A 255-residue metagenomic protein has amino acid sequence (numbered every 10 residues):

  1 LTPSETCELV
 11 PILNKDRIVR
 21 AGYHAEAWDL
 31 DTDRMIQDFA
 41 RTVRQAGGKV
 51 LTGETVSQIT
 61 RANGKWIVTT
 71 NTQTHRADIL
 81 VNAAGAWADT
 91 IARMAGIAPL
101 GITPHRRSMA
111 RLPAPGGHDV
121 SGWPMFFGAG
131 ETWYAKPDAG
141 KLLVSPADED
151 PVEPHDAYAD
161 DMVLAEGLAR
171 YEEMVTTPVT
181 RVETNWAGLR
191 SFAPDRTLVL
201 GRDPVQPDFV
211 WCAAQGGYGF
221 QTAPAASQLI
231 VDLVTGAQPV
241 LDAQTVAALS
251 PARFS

Functional and structural regions predicted by a protein language model:
L1-A46, L51-T52, Q58-G64: Flavin (FAD/FMN) cofactor-binding and adjacent substrate-gating region of FAD-dependent oxidoreductase domains
L1-S4, K15, P99-I102, A237-Q244: A short alpha-helix-loop-beta-strand transition element characteristic of N-terminal alpha/beta dinucleotide-binding
T2, T52-E54, T70, T184-W186: Short loop/edge segments at beta-strand edges and connector loops that shape dinucleotide/nucleotide cofactor-binding
A21-T42, G85-W87, V163-R170, G219-T222 (+1 more regions): Mid-domain beta-loop-alpha active-site segment that forms a flexible, acidic cofactor/metal-binding surface
G64-I67, G122-P124: Short, hydrophobic/aromatic-rich segments at coil-to-beta transitions
T69-I79: Core beta-strand elements of the Rossmann-like FAD/NAD(P) dinucleotide-binding domain in flavoenzyme oxidoreductases
T74-H75, A84-D208: Active-site substrate-recognition segment that forms the wall of the catalytic cavity or substrate channel
E172-S255: C-terminal catalytic lobe of FAD-dependent flavoproteins
